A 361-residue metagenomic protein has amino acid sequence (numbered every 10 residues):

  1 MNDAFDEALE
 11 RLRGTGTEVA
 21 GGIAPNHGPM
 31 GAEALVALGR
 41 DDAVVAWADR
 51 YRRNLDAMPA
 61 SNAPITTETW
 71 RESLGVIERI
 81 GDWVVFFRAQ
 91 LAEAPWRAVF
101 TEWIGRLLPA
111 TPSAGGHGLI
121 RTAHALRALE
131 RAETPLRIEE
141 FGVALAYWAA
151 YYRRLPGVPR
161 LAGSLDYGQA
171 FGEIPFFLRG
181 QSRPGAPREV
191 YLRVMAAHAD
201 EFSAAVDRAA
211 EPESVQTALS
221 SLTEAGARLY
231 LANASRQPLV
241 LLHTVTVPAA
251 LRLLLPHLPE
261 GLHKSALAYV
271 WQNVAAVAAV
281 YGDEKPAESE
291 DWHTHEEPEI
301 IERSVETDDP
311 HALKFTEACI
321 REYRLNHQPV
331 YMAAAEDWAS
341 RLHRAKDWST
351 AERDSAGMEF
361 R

Functional and structural regions predicted by a protein language model:
M1-R361: Mature, well-folded catalytic/scaffold domains that follow N-terminal targeting or propeptide regions
